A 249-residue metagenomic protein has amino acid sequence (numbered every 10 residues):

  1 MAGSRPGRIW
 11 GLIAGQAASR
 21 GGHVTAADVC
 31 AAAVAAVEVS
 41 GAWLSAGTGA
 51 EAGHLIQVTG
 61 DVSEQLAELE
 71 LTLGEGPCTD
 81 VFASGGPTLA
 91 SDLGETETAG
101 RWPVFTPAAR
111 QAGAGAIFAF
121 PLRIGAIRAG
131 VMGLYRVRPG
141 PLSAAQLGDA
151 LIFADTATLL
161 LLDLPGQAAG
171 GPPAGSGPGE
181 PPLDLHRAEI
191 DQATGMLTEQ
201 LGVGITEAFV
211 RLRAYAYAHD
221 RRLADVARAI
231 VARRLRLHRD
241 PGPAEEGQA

Functional and structural regions predicted by a protein language model:
M1-L73, R228-A249: Intrinsically disordered, low-complexity terminal regulatory regions
R5, T158-G166, L185: Signal-transducing alpha-helical linker
W43, G47, A52, S63-R101 (+1 more regions): Regulatory sensory and allosteric helical modules in signal-transduction proteins and certain transcription factors
A116-R123: Short hydrophobic beta-strand micro-motif common in sensory/regulatory domains
V131-G140: Short beta-strand-to-loop transition segments that serve as allosteric relay/switch motifs in sensory/regulatory domains
L147, L151-T158: Allosteric cytosolic regulatory segments
G166-A249: Signal-transducing coiled-coil/dimerization helices and immediately adjacent hinge/linker segments that couple sensory
